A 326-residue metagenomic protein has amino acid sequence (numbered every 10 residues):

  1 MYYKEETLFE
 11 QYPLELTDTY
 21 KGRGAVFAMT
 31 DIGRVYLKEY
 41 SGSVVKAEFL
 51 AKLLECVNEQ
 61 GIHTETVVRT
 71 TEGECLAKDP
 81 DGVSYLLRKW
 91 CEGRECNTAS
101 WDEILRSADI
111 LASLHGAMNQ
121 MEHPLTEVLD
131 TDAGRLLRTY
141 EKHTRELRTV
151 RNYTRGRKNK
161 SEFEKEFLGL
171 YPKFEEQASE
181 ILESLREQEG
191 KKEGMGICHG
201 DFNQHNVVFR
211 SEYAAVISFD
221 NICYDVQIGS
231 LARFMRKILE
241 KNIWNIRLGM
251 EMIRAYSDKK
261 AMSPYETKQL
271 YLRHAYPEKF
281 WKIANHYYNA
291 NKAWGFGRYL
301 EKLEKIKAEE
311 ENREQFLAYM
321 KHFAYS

Functional and structural regions predicted by a protein language model:
Y2, E6-T30: ATP-binding glycine-rich phosphate-binding loop
D18, K38-V45, C96, L125-I197 (+3 more regions): ATP-dependent phospho-/nucleotidyl transfer catalytic cores
V26-M29, V67, S179-I228: Active-site acidic catalytic loop and adjacent metal/ATP-binding pocket of ATP-dependent phosphoryl transfer enzymes
G33-T126: ATP-binding pocket architecture of kinase catalytic cores
Y85-T98, T149-R157, Y276-G295: A glycine-centered beta->alpha junction motif in the catalytic cores of kinase/phosphotransferase enzymes
R148, W281-S326: ATP/Mg2+ or Mg2+-diphosphate-binding catalytic cores that bind nucleotide phosphates or diphosphates via glycine-rich
I228-A261, H274-W294: Active-site activation/catalytic loop segments of kinase-like enzymes and analogous catalytic loops in related
